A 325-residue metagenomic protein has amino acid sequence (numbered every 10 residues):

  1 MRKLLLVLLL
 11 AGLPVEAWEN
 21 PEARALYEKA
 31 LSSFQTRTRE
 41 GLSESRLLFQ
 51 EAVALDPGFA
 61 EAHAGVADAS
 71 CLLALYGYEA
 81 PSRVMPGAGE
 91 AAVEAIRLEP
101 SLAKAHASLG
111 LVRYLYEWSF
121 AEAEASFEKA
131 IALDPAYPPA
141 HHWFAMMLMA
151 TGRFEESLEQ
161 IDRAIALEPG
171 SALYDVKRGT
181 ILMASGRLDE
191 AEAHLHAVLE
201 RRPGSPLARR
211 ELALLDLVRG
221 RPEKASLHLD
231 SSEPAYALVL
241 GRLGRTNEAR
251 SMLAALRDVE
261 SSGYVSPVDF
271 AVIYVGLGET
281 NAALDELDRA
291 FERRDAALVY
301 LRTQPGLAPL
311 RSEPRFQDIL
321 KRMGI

Functional and structural regions predicted by a protein language model:
M1-D230, Q304-P305: Acidic, proline/glycine-rich low-complexity intrinsically disordered segments
A107-L115, M146-M149, T180, Y236-G244 (+2 more regions): Alpha-helical adaptor scaffolds
W118, G186, V218-P222, R242-E248 (+2 more regions): Alpha-helix capping and inter-helical loop/turn segments
A166, L199-R202, D230-S232, A254-S262 (+1 more regions): Solenoid-like repeat scaffolds
L214, H228-G244, E248: Eukaryotic tandem repeat interaction scaffolds
V268-E279, L284: Short N-proximal segments of mature Sec-exported proteins
T280, L284-T303: Eukaryotic low-complexity, mixed-charge intrinsically disordered interaction/regulatory segments enriched in acidic
L301-I325: Terminal, low-structured helical/coil segments at or just beyond the last alpha-helical repeat
